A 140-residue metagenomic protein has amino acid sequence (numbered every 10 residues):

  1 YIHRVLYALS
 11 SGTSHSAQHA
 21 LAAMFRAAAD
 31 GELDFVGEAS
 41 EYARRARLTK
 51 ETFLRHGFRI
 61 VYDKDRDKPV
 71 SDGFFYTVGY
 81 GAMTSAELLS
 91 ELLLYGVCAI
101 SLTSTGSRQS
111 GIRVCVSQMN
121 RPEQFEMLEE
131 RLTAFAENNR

Functional and structural regions predicted by a protein language model:
Y1-A39: Conserved core segment of the aminotransferase class I/II
T13, D34, E41-R45, T84 (+2 more regions): Soluble or luminal CAZymes and related metallo-dependent hydrolases
H15, S90-A99, T105-R140: PLP-dependent enzyme catalytic core of the Aspartate aminotransferase-like
A22-F25, K50, L89, E129 (+1 more regions): Non-transmembrane alpha-helical segments in soluble domains of secreted/periplasmic/extracellular proteins
F35-K50, I60-G79: Conserved glycine-rich beta-strand-loop-beta hairpin in the small C-terminal domain of fold type I
V78-A82, V116-Q118: Short beta-strand-to-loop capping motifs
